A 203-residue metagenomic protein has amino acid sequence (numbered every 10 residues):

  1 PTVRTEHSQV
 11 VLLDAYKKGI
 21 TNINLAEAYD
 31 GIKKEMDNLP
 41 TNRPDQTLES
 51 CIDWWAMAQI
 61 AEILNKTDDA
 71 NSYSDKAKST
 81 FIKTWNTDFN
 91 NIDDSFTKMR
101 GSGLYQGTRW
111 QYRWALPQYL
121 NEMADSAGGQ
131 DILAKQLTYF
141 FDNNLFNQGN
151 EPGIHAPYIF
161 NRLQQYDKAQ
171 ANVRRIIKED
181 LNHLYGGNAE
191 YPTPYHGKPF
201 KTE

Functional and structural regions predicted by a protein language model:
P1: Long, structured ligand/cofactor-binding scaffold of large enzymes
T5, Q9, A15, G19-K78 (+2 more regions): Active-site core of glycosidic bond-cleaving carbohydrate-active enzymes
